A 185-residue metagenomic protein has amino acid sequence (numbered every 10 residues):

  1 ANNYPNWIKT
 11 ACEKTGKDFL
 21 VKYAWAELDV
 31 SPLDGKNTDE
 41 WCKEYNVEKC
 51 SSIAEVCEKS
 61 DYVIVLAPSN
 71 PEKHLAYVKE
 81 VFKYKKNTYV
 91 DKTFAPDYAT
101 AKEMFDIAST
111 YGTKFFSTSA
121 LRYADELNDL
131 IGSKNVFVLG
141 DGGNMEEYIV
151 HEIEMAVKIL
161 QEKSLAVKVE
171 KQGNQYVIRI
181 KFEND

Functional and structural regions predicted by a protein language model:
A1-C42: N-terminal Rossmann-like dinucleotide-binding module
W7-A11, W41, E80, Y84 (+3 more regions): Alpha-helical structural signal in soluble globular domains
K22, S60-D61, K134: Conserved acidic residues
D29, P68, D141: Flexible loop residues that form catalytic and substrate-binding hotspots at small-molecule/glycan-binding clefts
Y45-F105: Beta-loop-alpha module in the N-terminal Rossmann-like domain of NAD(P)-dependent dehydrogenases, especially those
S51, V90, S117-S119, K168-K171: Short loop/edge segments at beta-strand edges and connector loops that shape dinucleotide/nucleotide cofactor-binding
Y89-E152: A contiguous active-site-proximal alpha/beta segment in oxidoreductase catalytic domains
V136-D185: Rossmann-like dinucleotide-binding domain that binds NAD(P)(H)
